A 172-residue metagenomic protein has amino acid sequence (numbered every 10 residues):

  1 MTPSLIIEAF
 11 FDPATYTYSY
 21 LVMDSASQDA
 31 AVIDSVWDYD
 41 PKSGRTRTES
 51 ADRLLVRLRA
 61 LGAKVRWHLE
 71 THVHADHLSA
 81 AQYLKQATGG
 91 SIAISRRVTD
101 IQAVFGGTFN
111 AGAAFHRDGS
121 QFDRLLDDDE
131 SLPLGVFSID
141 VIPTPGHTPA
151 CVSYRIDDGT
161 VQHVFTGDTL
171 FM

Functional and structural regions predicted by a protein language model:
T2-K64, Y154-T166: Conserved beta-strand hairpin/beta-sheet module of binuclear metal-dependent hydrolase folds, prominently
P3-L5, Y18, F122, E130 (+2 more regions): Short beta-strand or tight-loop elements that sit immediately N-terminal to catalytic metal-binding acidic residues
A9-P13, F115-H116, Q121-D123, P143-H147: Short Gly/Pro-enriched turn/cap motifs at secondary-structure boundaries
A14, A26, P133-S138, G146-T148 (+1 more regions): Short loop/turn positions at the edges of beta-strands in beta-sheet-rich folds
V22, D34, H72, L84 (+4 more regions): Divalent metal-coordination and catalytic microenvironments
V36-S138, V161-Q162: Active-site HxH/HxHxD metal-binding segment of metal-dependent hydrolases
A75, A150, F171: Short active-site segment of divalent metal-dependent hydrolases/proteases that encodes the spacing between
F137, H147, H163, T169-F171: Conserved catalytic scaffold of divalent metal-dependent phosphoesterases
